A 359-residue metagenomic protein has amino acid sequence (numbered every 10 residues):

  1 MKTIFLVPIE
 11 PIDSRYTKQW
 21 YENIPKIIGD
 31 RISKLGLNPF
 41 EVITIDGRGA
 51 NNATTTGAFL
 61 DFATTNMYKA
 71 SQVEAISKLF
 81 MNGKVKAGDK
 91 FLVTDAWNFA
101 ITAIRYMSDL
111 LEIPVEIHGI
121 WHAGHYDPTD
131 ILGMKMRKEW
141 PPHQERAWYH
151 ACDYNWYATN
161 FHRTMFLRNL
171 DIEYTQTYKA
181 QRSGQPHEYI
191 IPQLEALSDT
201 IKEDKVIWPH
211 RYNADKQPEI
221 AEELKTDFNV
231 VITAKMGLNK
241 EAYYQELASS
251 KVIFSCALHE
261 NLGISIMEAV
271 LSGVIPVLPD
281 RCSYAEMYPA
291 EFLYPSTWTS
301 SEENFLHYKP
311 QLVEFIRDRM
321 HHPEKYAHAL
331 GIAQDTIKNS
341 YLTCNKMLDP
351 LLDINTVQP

Functional and structural regions predicted by a protein language model:
M1-A103, Q358-P359: N-terminal pre-catalytic "stem/leader" segment of glycosyltransferase-like enzymes
K90-A96, D109-I131: Active-site proximal beta-strand in glycosyltransferases
M134-N155: Membrane-proximal helix-turn-helix segments that form the acceptor-binding/catalytic region of lipid-linked
H150-E195: Donor nucleotide-sugar binding/catalytic pocket of nucleotide-sugar-dependent glycosyltransferases
R182-T226, V230: Conserved donor-binding/catalytic core segment of Leloir-type glycosyltransferases
L258: Aromatic "clamp/platform" in nucleotide-sugar-dependent glycosyltransferases that forms part of the donor/acceptor
I275-L278, A285: Short hydrophobic beta-strand element within catalytic cores of glycosyltransferases and related nucleotide-activated
T299-Q358: A charged, aromatic-enriched C-terminal amphipathic alpha-helix characteristic of glycosyltransferases across folds
